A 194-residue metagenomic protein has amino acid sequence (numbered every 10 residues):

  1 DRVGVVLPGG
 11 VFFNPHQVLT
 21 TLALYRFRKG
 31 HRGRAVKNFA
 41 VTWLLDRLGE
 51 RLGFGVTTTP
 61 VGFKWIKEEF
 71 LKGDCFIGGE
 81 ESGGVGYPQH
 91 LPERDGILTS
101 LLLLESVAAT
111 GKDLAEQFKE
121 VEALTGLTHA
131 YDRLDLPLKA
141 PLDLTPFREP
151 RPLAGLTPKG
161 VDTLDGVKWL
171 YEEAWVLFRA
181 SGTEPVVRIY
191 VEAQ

Functional and structural regions predicted by a protein language model:
R2-L19, L45-D46: Short Gly/Thr/Asp-enriched flexible loops that form oxyanion-binding sites at enzyme active sites
P8, R28-E192: Phosphate-binding and adjacent anionic-ligand microenvironments
F12-K29, P60-G62: Short, acidic/small-residue loops that bind anionic groups at enzyme active sites
